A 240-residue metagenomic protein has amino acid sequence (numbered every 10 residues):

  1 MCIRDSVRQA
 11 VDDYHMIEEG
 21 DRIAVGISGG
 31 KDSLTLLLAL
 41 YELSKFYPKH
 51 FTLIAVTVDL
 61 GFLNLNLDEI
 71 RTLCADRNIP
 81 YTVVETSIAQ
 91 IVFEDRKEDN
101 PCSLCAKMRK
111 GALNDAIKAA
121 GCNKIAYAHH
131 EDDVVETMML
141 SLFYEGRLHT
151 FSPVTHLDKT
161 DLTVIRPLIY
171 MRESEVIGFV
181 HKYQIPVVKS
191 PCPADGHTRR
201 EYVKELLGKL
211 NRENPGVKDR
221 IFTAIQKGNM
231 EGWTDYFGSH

Functional and structural regions predicted by a protein language model:
R4-E136, Y144-R147, S174-K182: ATP-dependent adenylation/nucleotidyltransferase module used to activate substrates
S6, A10, L142, L206-K209 (+2 more regions): Residues that form generic nucleotide/phosphate-binding pockets
Y14, L43, Y47, L210-E213 (+2 more regions): Solvent-exposed amphipathic alpha-helical surface segments
L53, K124, D132-R212: Catalytic subdomain that performs nucleotidyl-dependent activation
L60, A194, I225: Glycine-rich beta-alpha junction loops
L65, V92-D95, R199-E201, M230-W233: Short, solvent-exposed polar/charged micro-motifs at secondary-structure junctions
R212, G216-H240: A short, charged, Gly/Pro-tolerant segment at domain boundaries
